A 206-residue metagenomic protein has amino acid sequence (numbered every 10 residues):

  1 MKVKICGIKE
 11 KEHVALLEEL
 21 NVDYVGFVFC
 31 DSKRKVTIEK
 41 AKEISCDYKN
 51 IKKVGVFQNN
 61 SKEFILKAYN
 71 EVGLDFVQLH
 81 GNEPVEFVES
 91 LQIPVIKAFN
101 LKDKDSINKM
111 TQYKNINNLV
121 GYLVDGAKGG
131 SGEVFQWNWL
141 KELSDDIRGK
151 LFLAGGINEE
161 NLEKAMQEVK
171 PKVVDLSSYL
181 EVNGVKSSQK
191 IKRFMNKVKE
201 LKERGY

Functional and structural regions predicted by a protein language model:
M1-Y206: Conserved N-terminal beta1-alpha1 strand-loop-helix module at the mouth
